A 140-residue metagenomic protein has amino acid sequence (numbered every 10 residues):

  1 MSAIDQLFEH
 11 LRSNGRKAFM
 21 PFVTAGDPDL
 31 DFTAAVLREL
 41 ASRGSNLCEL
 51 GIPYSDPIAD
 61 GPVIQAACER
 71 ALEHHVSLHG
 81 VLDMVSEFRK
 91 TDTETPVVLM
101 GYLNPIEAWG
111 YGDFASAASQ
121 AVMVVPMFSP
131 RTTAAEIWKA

Functional and structural regions predicted by a protein language model:
M1-M20, V85-K90: N-terminal amphipathic alpha-helix/helix-capping segment at the start of soluble metabolic enzymes
D5, L37-R38, L82-V85, A115: Generic structural signal for well-ordered alpha-helices, preferentially at hydrophobic/aromatic core positions
R16, S42-S45, Q120-M123: A structural motif
F19-T33, P96-Y111: Active-site mouth loops of central-metabolism enzymes
M20, N46-E49, M123-M127: Conserved beta-strand positions in the central sheet of alpha/beta enzyme cores
P21, L40, G51, A118: Conserved, mostly hydrophobic/aromatic
G61-V98, W138-A140: Alpha-helix-loop-beta-strand connector modules within alpha/beta enzyme cores
E73-V76, V122-A135: Catalytic beta/alpha-barrel core
